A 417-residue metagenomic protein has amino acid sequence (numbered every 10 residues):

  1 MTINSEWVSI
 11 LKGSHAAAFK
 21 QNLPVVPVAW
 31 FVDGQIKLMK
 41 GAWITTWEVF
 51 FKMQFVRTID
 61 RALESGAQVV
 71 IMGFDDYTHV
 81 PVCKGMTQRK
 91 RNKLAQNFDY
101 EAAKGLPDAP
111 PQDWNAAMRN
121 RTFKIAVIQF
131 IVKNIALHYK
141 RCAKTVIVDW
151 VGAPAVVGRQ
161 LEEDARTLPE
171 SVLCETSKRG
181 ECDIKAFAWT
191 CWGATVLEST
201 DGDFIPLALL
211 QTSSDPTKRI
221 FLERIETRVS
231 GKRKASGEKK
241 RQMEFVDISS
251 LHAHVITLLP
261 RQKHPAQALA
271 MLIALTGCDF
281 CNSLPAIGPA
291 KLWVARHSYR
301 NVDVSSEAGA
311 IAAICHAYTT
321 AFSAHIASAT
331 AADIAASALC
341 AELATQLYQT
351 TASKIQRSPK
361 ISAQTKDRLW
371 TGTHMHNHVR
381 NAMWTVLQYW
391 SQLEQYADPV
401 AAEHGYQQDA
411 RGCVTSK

Functional and structural regions predicted by a protein language model:
M1-K417: Noncatalytic, typically N-terminal accessory segments of nucleic acid-processing enzymes and closely related
